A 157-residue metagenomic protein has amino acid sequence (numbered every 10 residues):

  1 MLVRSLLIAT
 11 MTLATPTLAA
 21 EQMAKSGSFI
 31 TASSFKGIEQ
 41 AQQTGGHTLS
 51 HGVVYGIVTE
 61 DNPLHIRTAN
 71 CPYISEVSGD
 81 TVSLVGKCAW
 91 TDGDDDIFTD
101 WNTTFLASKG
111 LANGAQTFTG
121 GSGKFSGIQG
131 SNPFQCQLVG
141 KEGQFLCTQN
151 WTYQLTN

Functional and structural regions predicted by a protein language model:
M1-I8: Sec-dependent signal peptide recognition, specifically the positively charged N-region followed immediately by
A14-P16: N-terminal signal peptide c-region/cleavage motif recognized by signal peptidases
A20-N157: Beta-strand-enriched cores of mature, soluble protein domains
